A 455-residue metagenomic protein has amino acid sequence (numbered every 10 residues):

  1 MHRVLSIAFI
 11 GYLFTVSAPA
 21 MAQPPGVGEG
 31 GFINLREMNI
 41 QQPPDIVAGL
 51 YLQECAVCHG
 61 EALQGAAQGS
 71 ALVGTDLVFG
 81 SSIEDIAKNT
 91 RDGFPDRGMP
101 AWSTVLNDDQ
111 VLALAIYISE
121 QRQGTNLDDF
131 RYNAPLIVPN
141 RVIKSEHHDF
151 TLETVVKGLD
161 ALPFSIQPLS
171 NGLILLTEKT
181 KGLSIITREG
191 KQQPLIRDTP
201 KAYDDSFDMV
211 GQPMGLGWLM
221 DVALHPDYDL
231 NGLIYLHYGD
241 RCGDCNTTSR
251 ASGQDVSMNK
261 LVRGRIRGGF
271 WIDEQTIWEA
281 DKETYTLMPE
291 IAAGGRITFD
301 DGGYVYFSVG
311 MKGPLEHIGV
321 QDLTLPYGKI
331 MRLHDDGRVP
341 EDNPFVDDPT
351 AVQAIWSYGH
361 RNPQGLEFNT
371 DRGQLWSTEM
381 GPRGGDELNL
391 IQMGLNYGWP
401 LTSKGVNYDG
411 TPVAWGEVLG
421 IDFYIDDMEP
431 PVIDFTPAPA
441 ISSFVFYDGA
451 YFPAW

Functional and structural regions predicted by a protein language model:
Q23-P43, A56-L77: His/Cys-centered metal/cofactor-coordination and adjacent catalytic loops
P25-D45, L52-Q53, P100-V156, Q167 (+2 more regions): Flexible coil segments in periplasmic/lumen-exposed cytochrome c-class electron-transfer proteins
E37, A62, A66-A67, L72-Q123 (+2 more regions): Extracytoplasmic electron-transfer domains, predominantly the class I c-type cytochrome c fold
Q41-A62, I86-D92: Sequence/structural segment immediately N-terminal to covalent heme-attachment motifs in c-type and related
F130-E146, T180, A202-L219, D227-D229 (+4 more regions): Beta-propeller domain segments
T154-D160, R197, P213-M214, W278-A280 (+4 more regions): Surface loop/turn motifs at the tips and blade-to-blade linkers of beta-strand repeat domains
T248-T298: Asp-box/WD-like beta-propeller blade repeats and closely related beta-sheet repeat scaffolds
